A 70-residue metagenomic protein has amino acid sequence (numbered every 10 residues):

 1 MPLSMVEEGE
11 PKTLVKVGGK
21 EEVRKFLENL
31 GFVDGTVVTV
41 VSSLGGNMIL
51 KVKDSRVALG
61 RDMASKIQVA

Functional and structural regions predicted by a protein language model:
M1-A70: Compact, glycine-rich, soluble single-domain proteins
